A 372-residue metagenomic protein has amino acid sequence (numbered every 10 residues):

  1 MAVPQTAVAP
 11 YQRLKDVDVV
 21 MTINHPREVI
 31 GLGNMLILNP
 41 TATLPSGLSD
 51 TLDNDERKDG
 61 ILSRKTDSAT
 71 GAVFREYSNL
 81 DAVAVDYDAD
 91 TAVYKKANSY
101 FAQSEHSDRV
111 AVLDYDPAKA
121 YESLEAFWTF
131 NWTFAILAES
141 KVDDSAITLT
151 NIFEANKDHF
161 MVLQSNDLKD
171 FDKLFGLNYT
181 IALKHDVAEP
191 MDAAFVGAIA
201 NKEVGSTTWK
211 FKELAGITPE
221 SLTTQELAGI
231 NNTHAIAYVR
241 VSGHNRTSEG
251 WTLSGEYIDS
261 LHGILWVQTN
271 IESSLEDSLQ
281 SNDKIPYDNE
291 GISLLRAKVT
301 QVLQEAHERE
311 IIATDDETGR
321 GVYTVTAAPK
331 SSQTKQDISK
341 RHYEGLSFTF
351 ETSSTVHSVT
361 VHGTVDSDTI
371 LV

Functional and structural regions predicted by a protein language model:
M1-V372: Surface-exposed assembly/interface segments
